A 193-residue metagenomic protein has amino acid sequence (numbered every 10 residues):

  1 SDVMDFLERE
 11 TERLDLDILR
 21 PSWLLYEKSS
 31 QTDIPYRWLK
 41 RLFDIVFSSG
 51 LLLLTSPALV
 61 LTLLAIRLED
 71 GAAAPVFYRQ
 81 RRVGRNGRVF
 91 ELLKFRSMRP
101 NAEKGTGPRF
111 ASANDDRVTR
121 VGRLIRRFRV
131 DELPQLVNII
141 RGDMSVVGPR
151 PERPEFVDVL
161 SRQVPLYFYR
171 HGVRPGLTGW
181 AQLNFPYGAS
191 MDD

Functional and structural regions predicted by a protein language model:
S1-S56, A74: N-terminal hydrophobic signal-anchor/signal peptide
M4, P57, P75, P134 (+2 more regions): Proline-centered helix-kink/hinge sites
M4-L7, T11-D15, V76-R117, T178-D193: Short, glycine-rich, amphipathic interfacial segments at transmembrane boundaries or analogous
D17, D33-F43, V76, D115-G122 (+2 more regions): Alpha-helical membrane and juxtamembrane elements of multi-pass inner-membrane transport and channel proteins
L25, L63-R67, K94-P100, R123-R126 (+3 more regions): Generic alpha-helical structural context detector
P35-N101, N138: A hydrophobic, helix-centered structural microdomain
T62, G107, V147-P149, E155 (+1 more regions): Short, hydrophobic secondary-structure boundary micro-motifs
A111-R174: A short, structured surface patch at a secondary-structure boundary
